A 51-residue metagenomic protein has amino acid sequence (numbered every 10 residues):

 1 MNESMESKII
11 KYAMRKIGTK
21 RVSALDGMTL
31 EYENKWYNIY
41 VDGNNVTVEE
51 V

Functional and structural regions predicted by a protein language model:
M1-K8: Alpha-helix boundary/N-cap detector
I10-V51: Acidic, low-complexity, intrinsically disordered interaction modules
